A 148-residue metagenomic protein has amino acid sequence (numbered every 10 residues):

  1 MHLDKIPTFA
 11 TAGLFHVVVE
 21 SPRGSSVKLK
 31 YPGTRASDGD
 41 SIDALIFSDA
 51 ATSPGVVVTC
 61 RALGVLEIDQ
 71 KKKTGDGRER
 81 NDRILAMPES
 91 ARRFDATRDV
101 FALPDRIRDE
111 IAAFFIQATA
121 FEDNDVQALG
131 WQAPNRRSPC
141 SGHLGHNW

Functional and structural regions predicted by a protein language model:
M1-W148: Hydrophobic N-terminal alpha-helices or hydrophobic patches in metabolic proteins across all domains of life
